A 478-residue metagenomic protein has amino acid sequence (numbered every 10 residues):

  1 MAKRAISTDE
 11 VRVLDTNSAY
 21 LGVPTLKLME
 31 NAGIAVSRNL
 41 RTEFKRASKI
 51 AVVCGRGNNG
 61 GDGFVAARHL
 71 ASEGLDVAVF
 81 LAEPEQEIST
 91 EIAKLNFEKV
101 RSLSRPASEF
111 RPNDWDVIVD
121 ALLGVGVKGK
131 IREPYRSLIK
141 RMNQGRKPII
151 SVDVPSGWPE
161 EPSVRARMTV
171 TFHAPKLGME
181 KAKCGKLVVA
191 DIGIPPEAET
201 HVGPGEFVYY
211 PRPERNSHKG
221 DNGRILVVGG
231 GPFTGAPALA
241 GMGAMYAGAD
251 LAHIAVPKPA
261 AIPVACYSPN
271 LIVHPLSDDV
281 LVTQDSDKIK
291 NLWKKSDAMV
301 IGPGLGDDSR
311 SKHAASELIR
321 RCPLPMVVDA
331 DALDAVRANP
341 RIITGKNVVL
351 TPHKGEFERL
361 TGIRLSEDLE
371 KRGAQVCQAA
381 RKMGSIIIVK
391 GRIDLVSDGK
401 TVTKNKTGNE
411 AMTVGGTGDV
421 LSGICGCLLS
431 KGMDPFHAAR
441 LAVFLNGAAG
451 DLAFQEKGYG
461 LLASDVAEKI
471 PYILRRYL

Functional and structural regions predicted by a protein language model:
M1-E83, M168, M179-M326, D334-V349 (+2 more regions): Small-residue (G/A/S/T)-rich helix-start motifs and N-terminal tracts that mark the onset
V65-N143, Y267-L276, D287-K295: N-terminal small/polar loop signature for handling phosphorylated ligands or for N-terminal nucleophile
Q86, V125-G129, P159, F233-T234 (+1 more regions): Short strand->helix junction
D116-V117, L122-H201: Internal gly/pro-rich beta-alpha loop/helix module that stabilizes soluble enzyme cofactors or their anionic handles
